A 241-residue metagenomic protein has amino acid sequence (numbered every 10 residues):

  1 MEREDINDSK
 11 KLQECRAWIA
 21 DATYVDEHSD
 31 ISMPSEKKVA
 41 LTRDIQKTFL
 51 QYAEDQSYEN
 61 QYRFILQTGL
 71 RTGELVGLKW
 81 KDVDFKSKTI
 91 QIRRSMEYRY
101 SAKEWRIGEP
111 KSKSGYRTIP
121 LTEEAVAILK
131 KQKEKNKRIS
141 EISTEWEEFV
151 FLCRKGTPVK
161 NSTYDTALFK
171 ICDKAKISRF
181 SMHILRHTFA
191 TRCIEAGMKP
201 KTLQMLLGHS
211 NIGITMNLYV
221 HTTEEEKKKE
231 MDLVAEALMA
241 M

Functional and structural regions predicted by a protein language model:
M1-Q13, S35, T157-T163, S178-I184: N-terminal core-binding DNA-recognition domain of tyrosine site-specific recombinases/integrases
E2-R3, W18-L78, F85-K86, S114-Y116 (+2 more regions): Basic, Lys/Arg- and aromatic-enriched nucleic-acid-binding interface segment
A17, D82-T89, R179, M198-L218: Short, polar N-cap/turn motifs at the start of nucleic acid-interacting alpha helices
T23, I45-E54, S101-I107, D173 (+2 more regions): DNA/chromatin major-groove-contacting recognition/catalytic segments
I31-M33, A40, M96, T188 (+1 more regions): Catalytic-site neighborhood detector that most strongly recognizes the C-terminal catalytic loop/helix of tyrosine
M33, S87, Y98-Y116, E123-A125 (+2 more regions): C-terminal secondary-structure termini that scaffold catalytic or DNA-interacting sites
R63, Q67-E74, S162-T163, A167-K174 (+1 more regions): C-terminal catalytic core of tyrosine-transesterase DNA break-rejoin enzymes
T89-Q91, G108-K131, E147-L168: C-terminal catalytic core of Y-nucleophile DNA break-rejoin enzymes
